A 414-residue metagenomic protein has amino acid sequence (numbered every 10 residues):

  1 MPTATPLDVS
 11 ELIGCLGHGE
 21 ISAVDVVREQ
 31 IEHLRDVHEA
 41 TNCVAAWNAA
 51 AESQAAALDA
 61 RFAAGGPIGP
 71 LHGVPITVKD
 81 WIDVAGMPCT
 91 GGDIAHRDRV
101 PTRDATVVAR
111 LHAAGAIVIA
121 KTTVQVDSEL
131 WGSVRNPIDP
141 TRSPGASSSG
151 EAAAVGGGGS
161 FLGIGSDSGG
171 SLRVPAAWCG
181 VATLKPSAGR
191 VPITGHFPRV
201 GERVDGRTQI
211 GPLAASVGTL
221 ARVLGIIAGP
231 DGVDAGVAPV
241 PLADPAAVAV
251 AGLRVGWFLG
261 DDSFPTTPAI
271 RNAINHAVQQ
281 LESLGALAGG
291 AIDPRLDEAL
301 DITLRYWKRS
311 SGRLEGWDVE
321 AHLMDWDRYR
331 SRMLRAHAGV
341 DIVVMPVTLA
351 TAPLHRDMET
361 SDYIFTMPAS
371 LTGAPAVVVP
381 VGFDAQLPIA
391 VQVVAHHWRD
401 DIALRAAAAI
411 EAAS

Functional and structural regions predicted by a protein language model:
M1-S53, E282-S283: An N-terminal boundary/leader segment
L12-H18, A95-R99, T208-A215, V393-V394: Short, well-ordered beta-strand elements within core beta-sheets of diverse protein domains
G19, Q30, G73, K79 (+4 more regions): Glycine-rich, small-residue loops and helix-cap segments that act as flexible hinges at active-site edges
D36, G156-G256, N275-L284, L371-S414: Structural helix-boundary/capping segments
V37, L71-I210, G260, G312-R313 (+1 more regions): Short glycine/serine-rich loop/turn segments
A51-A56, G115-A116: Long amphipathic alpha-helix in the N-terminal Rossmann-like dinucleotide-binding domain of NAD(P)-dependent
L71-G91, A249-F258, Q279-G339, P380-A390: Short helix-loop capping/hinge segments that flank enzyme active sites or metal/cofactor-binding pockets
R110, A152-A154, Q280, M367-S370: Hydrophobic/aromatic ligand-binding patch that stacks against planar heteroaromatic rings of cofactors or nucleotides
